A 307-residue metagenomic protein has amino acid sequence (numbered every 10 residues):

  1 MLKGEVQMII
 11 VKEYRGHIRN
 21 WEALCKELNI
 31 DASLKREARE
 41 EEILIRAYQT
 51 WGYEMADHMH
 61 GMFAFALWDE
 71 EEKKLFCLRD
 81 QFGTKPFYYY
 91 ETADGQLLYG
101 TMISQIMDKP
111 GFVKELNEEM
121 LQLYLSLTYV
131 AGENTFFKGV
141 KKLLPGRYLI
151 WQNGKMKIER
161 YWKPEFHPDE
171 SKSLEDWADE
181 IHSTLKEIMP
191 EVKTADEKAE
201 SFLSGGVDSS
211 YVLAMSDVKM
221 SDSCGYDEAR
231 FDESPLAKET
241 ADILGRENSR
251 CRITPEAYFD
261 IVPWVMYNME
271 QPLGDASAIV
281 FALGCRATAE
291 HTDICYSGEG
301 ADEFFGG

Functional and structural regions predicted by a protein language model:
M1-V11: Extreme N-terminus nucleophile/cap motif
L2, D57-M59, E133-F137: Short, well-ordered junction/capping motifs at the entry into regular secondary structure
K3, E70-D94, F166-G307: ATP-dependent adenylate-handling active sites, centered on carboxylate activation for C-N bond formation
Y14-F82, E91, E175-A195, S201-F202: Conserved short alpha-helical segments that host acidic/polar catalytic motifs at enzyme active sites
G16, L44, L149, A241 (+1 more regions): Residue-level signal for inorganic ion chemistry
W21-E41, W68-E175: N-terminal segments that mediate ammonia production and transfer in glutamine-dependent amidotransferase systems
A47, L121-L125, V262-M266: Short alpha-helical scaffolding segments that buttress acidic/His motifs in well-ordered protein cores
E54-D57, F137-K141, L273: Short Gly/Pro-enriched turn/cap motifs at secondary-structure boundaries
